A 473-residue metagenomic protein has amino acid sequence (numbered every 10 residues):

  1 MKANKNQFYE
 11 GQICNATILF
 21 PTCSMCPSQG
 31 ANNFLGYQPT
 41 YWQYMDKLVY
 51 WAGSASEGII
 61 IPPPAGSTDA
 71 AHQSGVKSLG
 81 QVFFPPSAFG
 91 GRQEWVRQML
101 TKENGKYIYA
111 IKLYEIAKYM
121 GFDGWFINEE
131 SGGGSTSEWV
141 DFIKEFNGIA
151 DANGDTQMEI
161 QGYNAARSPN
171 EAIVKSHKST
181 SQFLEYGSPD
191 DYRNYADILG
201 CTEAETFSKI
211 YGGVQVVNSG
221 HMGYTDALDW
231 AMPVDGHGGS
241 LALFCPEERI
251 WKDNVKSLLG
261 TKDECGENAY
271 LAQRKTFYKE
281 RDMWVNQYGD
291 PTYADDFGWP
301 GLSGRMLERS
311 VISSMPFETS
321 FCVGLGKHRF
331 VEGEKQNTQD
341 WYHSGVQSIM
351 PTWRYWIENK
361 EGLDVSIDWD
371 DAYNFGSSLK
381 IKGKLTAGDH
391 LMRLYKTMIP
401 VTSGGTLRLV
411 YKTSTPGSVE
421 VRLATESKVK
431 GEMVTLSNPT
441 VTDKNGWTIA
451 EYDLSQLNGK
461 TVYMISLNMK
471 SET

Functional and structural regions predicted by a protein language model:
K5-Y195: Chitinase-like catalytic core of GlcNAc-active glycosidases
V96-R97, K430-D443: Solvent-exposed serine/threonine-rich low-complexity stretches and specific carbohydrate-binding patches
D155-W251: Catalytic-core regions of glycoside hydrolase
I210, Q215-L363: Substrate-binding cleft of secreted/luminal carbohydrate-active enzymes
G362-L391: Short carbohydrate-recognition loop motifs
L379, L391-V419, A450-Y452, L467: Extra-cytoplasmic beta-strand recognition segments
L409, W447-T473: Extracellular beta-strand ligand-recognition surfaces/modules
G417-V429: Short, surface-exposed beta-strand/strand-loop-strand elements in extracellular ectodomains
